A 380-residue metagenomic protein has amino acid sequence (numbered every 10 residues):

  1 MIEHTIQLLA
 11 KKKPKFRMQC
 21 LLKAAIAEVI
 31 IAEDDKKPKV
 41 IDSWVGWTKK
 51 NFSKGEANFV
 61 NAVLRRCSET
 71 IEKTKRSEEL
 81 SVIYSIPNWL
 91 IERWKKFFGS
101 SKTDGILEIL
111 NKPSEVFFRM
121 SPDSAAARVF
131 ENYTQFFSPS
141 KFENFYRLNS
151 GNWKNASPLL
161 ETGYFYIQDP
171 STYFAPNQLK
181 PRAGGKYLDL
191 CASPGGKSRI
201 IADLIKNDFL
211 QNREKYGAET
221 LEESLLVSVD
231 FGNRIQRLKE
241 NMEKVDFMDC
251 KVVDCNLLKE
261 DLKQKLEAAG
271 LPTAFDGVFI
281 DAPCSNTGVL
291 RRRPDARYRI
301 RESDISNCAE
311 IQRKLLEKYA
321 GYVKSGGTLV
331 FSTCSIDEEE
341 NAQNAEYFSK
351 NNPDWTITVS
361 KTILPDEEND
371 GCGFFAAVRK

Functional and structural regions predicted by a protein language model:
M1-K380: S-adenosylmethionine
